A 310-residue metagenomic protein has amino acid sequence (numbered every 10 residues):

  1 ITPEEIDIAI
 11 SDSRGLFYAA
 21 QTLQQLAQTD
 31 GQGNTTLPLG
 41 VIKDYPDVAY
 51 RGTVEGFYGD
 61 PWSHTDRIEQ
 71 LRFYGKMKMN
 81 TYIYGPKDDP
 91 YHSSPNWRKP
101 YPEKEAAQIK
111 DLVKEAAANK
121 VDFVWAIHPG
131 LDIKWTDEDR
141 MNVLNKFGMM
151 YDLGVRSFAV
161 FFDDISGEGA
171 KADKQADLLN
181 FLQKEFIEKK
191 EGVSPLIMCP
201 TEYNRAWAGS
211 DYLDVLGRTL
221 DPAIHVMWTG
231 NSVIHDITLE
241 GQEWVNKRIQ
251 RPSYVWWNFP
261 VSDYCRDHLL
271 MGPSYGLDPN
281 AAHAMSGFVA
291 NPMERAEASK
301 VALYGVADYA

Functional and structural regions predicted by a protein language model:
T2-K146, D152-R156, E188: Feature activates predominantly on carbohydrate-active enzymes
Q28-G31, F57, K146, L153 (+1 more regions): Catalytic-core regions of glycoside hydrolase
